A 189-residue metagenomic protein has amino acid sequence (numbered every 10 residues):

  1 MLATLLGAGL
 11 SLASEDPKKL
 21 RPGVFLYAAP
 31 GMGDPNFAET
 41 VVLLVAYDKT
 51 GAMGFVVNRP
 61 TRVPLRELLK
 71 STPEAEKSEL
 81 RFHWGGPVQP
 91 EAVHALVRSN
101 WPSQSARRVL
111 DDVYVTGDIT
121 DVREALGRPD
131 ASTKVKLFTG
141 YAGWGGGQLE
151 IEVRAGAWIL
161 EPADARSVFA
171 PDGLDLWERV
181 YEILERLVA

Functional and structural regions predicted by a protein language model:
M1-L2: N-terminal export leaders
L5-A189: A short aromatic-anchored loop/beta-hairpin motif
